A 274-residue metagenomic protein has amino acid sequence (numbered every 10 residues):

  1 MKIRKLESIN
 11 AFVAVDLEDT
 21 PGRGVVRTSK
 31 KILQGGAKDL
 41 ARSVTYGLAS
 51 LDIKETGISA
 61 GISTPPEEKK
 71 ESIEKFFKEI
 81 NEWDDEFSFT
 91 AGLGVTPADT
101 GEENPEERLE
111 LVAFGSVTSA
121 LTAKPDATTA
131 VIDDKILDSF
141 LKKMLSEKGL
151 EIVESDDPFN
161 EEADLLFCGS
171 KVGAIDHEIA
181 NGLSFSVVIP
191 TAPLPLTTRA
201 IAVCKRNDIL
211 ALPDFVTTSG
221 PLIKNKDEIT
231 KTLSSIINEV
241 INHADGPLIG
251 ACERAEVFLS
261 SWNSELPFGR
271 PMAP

Functional and structural regions predicted by a protein language model:
M1-E106: N-terminal ligand-binding/catalytic initiation module
V26, S186-P274: Adenosine-phosphate binding glycine-rich loop
A49-E55, F87-A91, A127-T129, I152-S155 (+2 more regions): Flexible, glycine/charged-enriched surface loops at secondary-structure junctions
E86-G92, V153-S155, F167-C168, I189-P190 (+2 more regions): General beta-strand structural signal in soluble alpha/beta enzymes
E107-F167: Glycine-rich phosphate/diphosphate-binding loop of Rossmann-like nucleotide-binding domains
L166-G173, T191-P195: A general structural motif
V172-I189: Rossmann-fold NAD(P) dinucleotide-binding segment
